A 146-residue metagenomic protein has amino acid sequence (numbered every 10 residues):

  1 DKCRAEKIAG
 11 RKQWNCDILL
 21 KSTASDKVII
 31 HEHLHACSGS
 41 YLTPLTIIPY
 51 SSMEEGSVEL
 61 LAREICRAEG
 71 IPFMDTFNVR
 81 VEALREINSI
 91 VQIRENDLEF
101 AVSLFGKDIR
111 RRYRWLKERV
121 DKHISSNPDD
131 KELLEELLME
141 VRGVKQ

Functional and structural regions predicted by a protein language model:
D1-S22, Y41: Compositionally biased, flexible interaction segments
A9-K12, S51, R142-K145: Composition-driven recognition of long, C-terminal low-complexity regions enriched in serine/threonine
K12, S38-Y41, P72, K145: Compositionally biased, intrinsically disordered low-complexity regions
Q13-I30, L45-P49: Short pre-active-site segment immediately N-terminal to the catalytic Zn-binding motif
K27-T43, E59, R63: Active-site recognition of the HExxH zinc-binding catalytic motif
C37-S38, C66, D108-R111: Short alpha-helix boundary/capping elements
I47-I90: Post-HExxH zinc-binding segment in Zn-dependent metallohydrolases
F73-Q146: Pan-zinc metallopeptidase signature
